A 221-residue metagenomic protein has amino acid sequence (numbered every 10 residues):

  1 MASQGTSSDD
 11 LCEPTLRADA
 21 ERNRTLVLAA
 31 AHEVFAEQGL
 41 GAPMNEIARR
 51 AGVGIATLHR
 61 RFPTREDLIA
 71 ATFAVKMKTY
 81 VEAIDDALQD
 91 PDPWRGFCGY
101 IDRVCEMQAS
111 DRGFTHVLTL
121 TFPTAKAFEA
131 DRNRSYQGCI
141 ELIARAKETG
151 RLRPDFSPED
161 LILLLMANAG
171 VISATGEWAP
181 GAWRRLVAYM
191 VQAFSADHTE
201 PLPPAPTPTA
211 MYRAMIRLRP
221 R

Functional and structural regions predicted by a protein language model:
M1-G41, N45-R49, D67: Basic, helix-initiating cap at the start of DNA-binding domains
M1-L11, Q137-E148, A174-R221: C-terminal peripheral helix-coil segments that are non-catalytic and often amphipathic
F35, P43-M44, R65, I69-K76 (+3 more regions): Amphipathic alpha-helical segments enriched in hydrophobic/aromatic and basic residues that form the DNA-contacting
G39-L40, R60, R153: Helix-turn-helix/winged-helix DNA-binding modules
G52-F62: Short hydrophobic/aromatic patch on the recognition helix
A71, K78, E82-S110, T124-A127 (+1 more regions): Hydrophobic alpha-helical connector segments
H116-A125, A205-P208: Short linear capping/connector segments at secondary-structure termini
T124-A169, S173-A174, G181-R185: Amphipathic alpha-helical packing segments from all-alpha helical-bundle domains
